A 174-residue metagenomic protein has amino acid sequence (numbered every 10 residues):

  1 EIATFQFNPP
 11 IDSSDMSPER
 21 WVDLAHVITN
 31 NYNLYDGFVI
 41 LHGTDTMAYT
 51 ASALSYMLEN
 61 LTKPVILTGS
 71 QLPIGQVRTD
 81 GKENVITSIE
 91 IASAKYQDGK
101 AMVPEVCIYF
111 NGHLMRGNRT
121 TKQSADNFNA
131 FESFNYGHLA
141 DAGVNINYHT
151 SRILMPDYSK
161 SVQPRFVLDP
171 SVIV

Functional and structural regions predicted by a protein language model:
E1, R116-V174: Accessory alpha-helical/coil subdomains and C-terminal extensions that flank or cap enzyme catalytic cores
E1-N30: ATP/NTP phosphate-donor binding region
P10, T44-T46, G69-I74, G112-L114: Acidic, glycine-rich active-site loops and adjacent beta-strand->loop/helix elements that engage anionic groups
D36-G37: Structural motif
I40-H42, I66-G69, P104-N111: Short beta-strand segments
L41-K63: Short Gly/Thr/Asp-enriched flexible loops that form oxyanion-binding sites at enzyme active sites
N60-L72, V77: Extracytoplasmic ligand/sensor domains, especially the bilobed periplasmic-binding protein
I74-T120: Short, glycine-/small-residue-rich phosphate/pyrophosphate-handling segment
